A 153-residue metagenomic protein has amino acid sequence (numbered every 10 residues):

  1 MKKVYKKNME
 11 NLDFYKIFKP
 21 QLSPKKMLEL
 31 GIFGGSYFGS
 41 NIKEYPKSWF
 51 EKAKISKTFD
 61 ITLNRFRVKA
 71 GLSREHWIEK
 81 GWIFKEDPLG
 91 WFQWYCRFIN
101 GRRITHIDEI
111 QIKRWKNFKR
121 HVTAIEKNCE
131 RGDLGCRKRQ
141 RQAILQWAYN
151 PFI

Functional and structural regions predicted by a protein language model:
M1-E86, G90, R102, T123-A143: Compositionally biased, intrinsically disordered low-complexity regions enriched for acidic
W94, F98-I153: Intrinsically disordered, low-complexity, Lys/Arg-biased terminal tails
